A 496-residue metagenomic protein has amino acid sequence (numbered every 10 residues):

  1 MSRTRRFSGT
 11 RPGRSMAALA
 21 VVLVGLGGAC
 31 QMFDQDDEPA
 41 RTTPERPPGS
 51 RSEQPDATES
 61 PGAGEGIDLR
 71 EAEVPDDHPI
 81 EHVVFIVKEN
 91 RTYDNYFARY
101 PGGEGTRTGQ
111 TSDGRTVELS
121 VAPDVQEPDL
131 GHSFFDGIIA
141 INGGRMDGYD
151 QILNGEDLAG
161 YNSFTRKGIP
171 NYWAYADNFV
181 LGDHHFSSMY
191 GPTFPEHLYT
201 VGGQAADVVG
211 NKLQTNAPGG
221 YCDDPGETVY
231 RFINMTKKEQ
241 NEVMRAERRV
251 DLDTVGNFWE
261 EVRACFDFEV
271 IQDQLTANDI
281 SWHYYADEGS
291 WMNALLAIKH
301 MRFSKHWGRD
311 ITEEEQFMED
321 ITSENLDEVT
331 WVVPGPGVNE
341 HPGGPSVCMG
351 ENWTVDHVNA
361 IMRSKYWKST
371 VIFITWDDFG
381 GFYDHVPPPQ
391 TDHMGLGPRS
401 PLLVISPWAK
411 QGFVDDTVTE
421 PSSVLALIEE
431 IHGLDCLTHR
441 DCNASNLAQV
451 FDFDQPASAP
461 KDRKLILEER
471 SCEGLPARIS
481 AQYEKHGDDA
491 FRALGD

Functional and structural regions predicted by a protein language model:
M1-R11: N-terminal secretory signal peptides that target proteins for export/translocation
R11-L23: Sec-dependent N-terminal signal peptides
L26-A29: C-terminal motif of bacterial Sec signal peptides marking the signal peptidase cleavage site
Q31-D34, E38-D496: N-terminal pro-sequences and low-complexity stem/linker regions of secreted or lumenal proteins
